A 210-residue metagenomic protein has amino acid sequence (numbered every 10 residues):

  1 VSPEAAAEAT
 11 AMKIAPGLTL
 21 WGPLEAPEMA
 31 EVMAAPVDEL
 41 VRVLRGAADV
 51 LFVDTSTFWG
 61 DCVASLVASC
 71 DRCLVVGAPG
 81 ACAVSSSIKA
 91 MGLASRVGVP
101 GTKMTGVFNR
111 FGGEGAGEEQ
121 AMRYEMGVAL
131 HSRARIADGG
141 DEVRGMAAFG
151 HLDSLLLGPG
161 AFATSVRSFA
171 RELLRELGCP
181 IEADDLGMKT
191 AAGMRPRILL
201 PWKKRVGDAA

Functional and structural regions predicted by a protein language model:
V1, R96-G98, T102-M104, A170-A210: Acidic-aromatic/histidine active-site loop/patch
V1-L20: Phosphate-binding loop that captures ATP/GTP phosphates
L20-V63: Phosphate-binding/switch loop-helix module in NTP-utilizing enzymes
G46, W59-A81: Inter-motif core of Ras-like GTPase G domains
V50, R72, S132-A134: Well-ordered beta-strand positions
G77-P79, L93, M104-A116, R135-E142: G-domain G4 guanine-recognition motif of GTPases
R110-F111, Y124-D153: Beta-strand-loop-alpha "switch" segments that mediate conformational coupling across diverse proteins
M146-R167: C-terminal boundary of histidine-terminating zinc-finger modules
